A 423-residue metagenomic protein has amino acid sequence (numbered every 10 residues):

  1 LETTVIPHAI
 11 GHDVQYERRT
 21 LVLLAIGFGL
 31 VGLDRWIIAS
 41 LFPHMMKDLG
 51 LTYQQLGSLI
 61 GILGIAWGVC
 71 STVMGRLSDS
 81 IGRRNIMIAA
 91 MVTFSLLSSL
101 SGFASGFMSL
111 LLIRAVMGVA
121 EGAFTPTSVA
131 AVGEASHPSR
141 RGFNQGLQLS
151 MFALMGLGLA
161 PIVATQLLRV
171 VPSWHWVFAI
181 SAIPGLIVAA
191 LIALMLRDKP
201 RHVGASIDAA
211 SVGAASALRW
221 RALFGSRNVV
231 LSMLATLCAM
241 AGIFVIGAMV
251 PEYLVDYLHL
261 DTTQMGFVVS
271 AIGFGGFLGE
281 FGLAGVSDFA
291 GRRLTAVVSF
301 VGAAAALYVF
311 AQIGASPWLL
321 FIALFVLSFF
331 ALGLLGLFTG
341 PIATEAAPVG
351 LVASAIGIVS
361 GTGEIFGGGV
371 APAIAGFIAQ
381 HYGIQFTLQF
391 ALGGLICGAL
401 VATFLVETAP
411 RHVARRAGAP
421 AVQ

Functional and structural regions predicted by a protein language model:
I6-V14, P200-S232, V422-Q423: Juxtamembrane intracellular "pre-TM" segments in multi-pass secondary transporters
W36, G64-T72, L157-G158, G273-F281 (+1 more regions): Residue-level signature of mid-helix packing/kink "hotspots" within the transmembrane helices of 12-pass Major
I38-S40, S226-E280, L335, G340 (+1 more regions): Extracytoplasmic gate region of multi-pass secondary transporters
V69-M108, S287-R293: Conserved MFS/SLC helix-loop-helix module at the cytosolic interface between two early adjacent transmembrane helices
I113-F152: Cytoplasmic helix-loop-helix junction between adjacent transmembrane helices in 12-TM secondary transporters
G142-P161, S360-A371: Glycine-rich segments within core transmembrane alpha-helices of 12-TM secondary carriers
Q148-D198: Helix-loop-helix hairpin linking two adjacent transmembrane segments in secondary transporters
G291-P341: C-terminal transmembrane helical hairpin of 12-TM major facilitator-type secondary transporters
